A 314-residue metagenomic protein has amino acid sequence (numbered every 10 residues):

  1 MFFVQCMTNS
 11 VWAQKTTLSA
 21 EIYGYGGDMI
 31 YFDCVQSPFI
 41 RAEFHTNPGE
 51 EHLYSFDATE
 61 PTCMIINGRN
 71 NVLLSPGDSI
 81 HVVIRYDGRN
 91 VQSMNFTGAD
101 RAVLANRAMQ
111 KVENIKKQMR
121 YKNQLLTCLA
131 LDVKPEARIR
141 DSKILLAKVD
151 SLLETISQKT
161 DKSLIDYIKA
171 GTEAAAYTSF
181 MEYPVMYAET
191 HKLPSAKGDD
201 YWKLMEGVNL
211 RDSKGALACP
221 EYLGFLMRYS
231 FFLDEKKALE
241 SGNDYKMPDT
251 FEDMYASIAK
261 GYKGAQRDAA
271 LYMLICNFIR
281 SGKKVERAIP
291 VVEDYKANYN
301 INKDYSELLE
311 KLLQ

Functional and structural regions predicted by a protein language model:
M1-S19: Bacterial Sec-dependent N-terminal signal peptides
S10, T16, G26, I30 (+1 more regions): Eukaryotic, compositionally biased intrinsically disordered regions
Q14-T160: A non-transmembrane, solvent-exposed segment enriched in polar/low-complexity residues
L152-I168, S213-G215, A256-K263: Flexible helix-coil transition and linker loops at the boundaries of alpha-helical arrays
K169-K237: Extended amphipathic alpha-helical segments with heptad-repeat/coiled-coil character used for oligomerization, fusion
A188-G207, M247-I258, K284-K296: Alpha-helical repeat scaffolds
A265-Y272: Generic helix N-cap/helix-start motif at coil->alpha-helix transitions
C276, R280-Q314: N-proximal helix/coil linker or "cap" segments that precede and/or mark the start of modular domains
